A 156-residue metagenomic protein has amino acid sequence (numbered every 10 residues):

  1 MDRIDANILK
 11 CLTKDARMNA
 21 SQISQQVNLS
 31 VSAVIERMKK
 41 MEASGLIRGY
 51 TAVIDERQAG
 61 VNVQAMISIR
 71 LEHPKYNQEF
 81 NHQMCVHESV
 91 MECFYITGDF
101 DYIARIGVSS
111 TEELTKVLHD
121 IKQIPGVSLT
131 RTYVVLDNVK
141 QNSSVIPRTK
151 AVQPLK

Functional and structural regions predicted by a protein language model:
M1-K156: A compositional/biophysical signature of low hydrophobicity enriched in polar/charged and small residues
